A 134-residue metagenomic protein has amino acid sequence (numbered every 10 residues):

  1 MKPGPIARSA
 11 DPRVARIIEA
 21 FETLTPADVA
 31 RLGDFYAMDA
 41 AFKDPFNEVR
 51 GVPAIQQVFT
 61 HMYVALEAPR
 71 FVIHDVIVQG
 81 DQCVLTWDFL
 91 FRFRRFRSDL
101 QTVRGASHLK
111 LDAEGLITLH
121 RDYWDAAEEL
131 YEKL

Functional and structural regions predicted by a protein language model:
M1-D34, M38: Short, low-complexity N-terminal intrinsically disordered segments enriched in polar/charged residues
K2-P5, V64-L134: A beta-strand edge to alpha-helix "cap/lid" segment located at domain peripheries
I6-A10, E48, S98: Alpha-helix initiation/capping motif
V14, V52-I55, T102: A structural signal for well-ordered alpha-helical scaffolds and beta->alpha junctions
I17-T23, P45, I73, G105-S107: Short, charged low-complexity linear motifs
V29-G80: A solvent-exposed, acidic/Ser-Thr-rich amphipathic alpha-helical stretch
